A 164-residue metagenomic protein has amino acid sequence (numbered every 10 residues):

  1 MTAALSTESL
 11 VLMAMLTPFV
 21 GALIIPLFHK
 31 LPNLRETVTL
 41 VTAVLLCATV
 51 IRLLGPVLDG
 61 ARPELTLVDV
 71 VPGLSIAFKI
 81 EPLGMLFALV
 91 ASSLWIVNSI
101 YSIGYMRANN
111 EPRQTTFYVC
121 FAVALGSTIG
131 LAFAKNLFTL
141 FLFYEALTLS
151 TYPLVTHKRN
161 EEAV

Functional and structural regions predicted by a protein language model:
M1-L10, I24-V119: Transmembrane helix-loop-helix hairpins at membrane boundaries of multipass inner-membrane proteins
M1-L23, A134-T151: Alpha-helical transmembrane segments and their immediate interhelical/interface regions in integral membrane proteins
T17, T42-L45, L94, A124 (+1 more regions): Transmembrane alpha-helical core residues of multi-pass small-molecule transporters, especially secondary transporters
V20, I24, N98-Y101, Y105 (+1 more regions): Juxtamembrane interface elements at the cytosolic ends of transmembrane helices in multi-pass membrane proteins
T116-V164: Alpha-helical multi-pass transmembrane bundles of energy-transducing inner-membrane proteins
